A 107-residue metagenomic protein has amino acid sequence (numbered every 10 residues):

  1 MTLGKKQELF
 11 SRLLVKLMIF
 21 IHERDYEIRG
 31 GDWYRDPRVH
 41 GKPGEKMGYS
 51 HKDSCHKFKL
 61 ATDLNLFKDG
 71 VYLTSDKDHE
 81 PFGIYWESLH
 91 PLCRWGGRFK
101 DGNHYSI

Functional and structural regions predicted by a protein language model:
M1-E8, G70-S75: Second-shell loop/turn segments in exported
K6-C55: Secreted/periplasmic proteins that engage bacterial cell-wall peptidoglycan
R29, H51-I107: Catalytic cores and adjacent binding grooves of peptidoglycan-active enzymes
